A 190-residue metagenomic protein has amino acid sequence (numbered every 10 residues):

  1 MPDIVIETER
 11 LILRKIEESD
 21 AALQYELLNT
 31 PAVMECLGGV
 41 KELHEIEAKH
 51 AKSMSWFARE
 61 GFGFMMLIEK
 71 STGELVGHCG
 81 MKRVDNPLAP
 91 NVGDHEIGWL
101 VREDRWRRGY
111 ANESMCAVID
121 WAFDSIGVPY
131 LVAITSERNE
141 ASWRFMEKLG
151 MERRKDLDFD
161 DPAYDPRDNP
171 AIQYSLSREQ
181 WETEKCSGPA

Functional and structural regions predicted by a protein language model:
M1-C36, I68-A190: Acyl-donor (CoA/ACP) binding surface of acyl/acetyltransferases
A32-K52, G63-M65: Conserved GNAT-fold acetyl-CoA-binding loop/helix
W56-E60: Short loop/turn motifs at secondary-structure junctions and domain boundaries
G61-G63, P129: Short coil/turn segments at beta-strand junctions that form active-site/ligand-binding loops
